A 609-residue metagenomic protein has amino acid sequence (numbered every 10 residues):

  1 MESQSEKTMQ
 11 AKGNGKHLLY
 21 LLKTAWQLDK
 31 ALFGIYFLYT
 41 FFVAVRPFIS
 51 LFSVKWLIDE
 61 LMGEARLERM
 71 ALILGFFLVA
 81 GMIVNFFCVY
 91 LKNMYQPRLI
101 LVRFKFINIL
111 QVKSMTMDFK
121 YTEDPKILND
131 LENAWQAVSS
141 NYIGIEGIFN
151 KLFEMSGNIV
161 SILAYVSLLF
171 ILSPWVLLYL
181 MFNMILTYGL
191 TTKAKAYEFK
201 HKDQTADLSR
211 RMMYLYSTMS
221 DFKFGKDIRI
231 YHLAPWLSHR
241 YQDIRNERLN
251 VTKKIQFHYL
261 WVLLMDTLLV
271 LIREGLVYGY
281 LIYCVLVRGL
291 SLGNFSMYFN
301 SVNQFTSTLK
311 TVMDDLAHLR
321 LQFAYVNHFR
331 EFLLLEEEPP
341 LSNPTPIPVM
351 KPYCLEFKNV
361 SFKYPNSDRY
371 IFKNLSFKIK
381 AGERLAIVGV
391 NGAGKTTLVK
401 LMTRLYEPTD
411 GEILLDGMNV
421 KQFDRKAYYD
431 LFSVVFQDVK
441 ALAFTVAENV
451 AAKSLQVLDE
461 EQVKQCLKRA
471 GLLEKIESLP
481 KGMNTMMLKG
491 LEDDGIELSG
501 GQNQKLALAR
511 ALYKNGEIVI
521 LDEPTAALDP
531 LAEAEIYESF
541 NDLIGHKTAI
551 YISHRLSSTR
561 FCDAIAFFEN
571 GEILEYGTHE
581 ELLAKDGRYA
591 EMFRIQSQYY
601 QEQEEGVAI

Functional and structural regions predicted by a protein language model:
M1-L19, I100-E146, L208-V251, F323-L334 (+2 more regions): Extended non-transmembrane interhelical loops and adjacent amphipathic helices of multipass membrane proteins
M1-R46, L67-I73, L91, Y95 (+7 more regions): Membrane-integrated ABC transporters
F33-F87, Y165-E198, I272, L276-G279 (+2 more regions): Transmembrane helix-loop-helix hairpins at lipid-water interfaces of multipass membrane proteins, especially the type-1
L131, L473-L506, N515, Y599-I609: ABC-fold ATPase nucleotide-binding domain signature/coupling loops
L233, V277, Y298-L334: Cytosolic ends of transmembrane helices, especially the final helix of ABC transmembrane type-1 domains
M402-T403: Helix-to-loop junction immediately C-terminal to a conserved catalytic motif
L414, Y429, A447-D493, Y537-E538 (+1 more regions): ABC ATPase nucleotide-binding domain helical subdomain, centered on the C-loop/LSGGQ "ABC signature"
G482, E538, R555, R560-I609: C-terminal portion of ABC ATPase nucleotide-binding domains
